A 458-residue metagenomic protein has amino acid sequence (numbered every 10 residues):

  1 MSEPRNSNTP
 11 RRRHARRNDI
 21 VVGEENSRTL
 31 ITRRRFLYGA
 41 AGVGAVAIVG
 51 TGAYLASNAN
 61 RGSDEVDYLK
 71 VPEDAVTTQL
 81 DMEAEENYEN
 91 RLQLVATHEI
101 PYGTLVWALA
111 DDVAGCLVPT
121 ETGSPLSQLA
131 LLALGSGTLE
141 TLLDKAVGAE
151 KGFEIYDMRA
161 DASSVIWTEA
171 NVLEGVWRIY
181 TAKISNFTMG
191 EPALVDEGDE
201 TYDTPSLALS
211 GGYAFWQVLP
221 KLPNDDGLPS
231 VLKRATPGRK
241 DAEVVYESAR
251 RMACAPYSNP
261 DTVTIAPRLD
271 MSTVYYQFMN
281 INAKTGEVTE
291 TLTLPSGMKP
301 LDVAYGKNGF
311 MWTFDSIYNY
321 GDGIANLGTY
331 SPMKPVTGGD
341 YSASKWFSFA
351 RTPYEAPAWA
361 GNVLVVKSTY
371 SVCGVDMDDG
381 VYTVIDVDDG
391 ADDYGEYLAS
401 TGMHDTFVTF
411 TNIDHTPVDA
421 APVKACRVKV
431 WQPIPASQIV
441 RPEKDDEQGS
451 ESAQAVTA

Functional and structural regions predicted by a protein language model:
M1-I31, G44-V49: N-terminal secretory signal peptides
T32-Y38: N-terminal export leaders
G50-D74: C-terminal region of N-terminal signal peptides and the immediate post-cleavage residues of exported proteins
V66-I100, S124-K145, R178-D196, N224-S248 (+4 more regions): Surface-exposed loop/turn elements that mediate protein-protein interactions on large endomembrane-trafficking
I100-A108, E150-M158, D199-A208, S248-N259 (+3 more regions): Repeated scaffold domains used in trafficking and secretory/extracellular systems, primarily beta-propellers
A110-E121, S163-A170, G212-P220, N259-S272 (+3 more regions): Short beta-strand elements that form the blades of beta-propeller/WD-repeat-like and other beta-sheet-rich scaffold
T138-A162: Blade-loop segments of beta-propeller domains
F153-D225: A generic tandem-repeat structural signature
